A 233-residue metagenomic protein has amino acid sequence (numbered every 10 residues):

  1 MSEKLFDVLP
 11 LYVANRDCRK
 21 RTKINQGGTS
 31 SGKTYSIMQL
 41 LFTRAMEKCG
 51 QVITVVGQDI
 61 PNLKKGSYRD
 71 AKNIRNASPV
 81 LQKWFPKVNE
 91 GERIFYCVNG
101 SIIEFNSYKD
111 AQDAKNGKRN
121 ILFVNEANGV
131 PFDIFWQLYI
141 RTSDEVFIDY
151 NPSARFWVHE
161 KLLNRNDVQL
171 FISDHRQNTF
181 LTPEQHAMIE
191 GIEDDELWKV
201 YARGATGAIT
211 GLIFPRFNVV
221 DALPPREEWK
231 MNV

Functional and structural regions predicted by a protein language model:
M1-R21: Pre-Walker A adenine-sensing motif
C18-N25, Q51: Pre-Walker A (Motif I) flank of P-loop NTPase domains
S31-C49, D70: Walker A/P-loop NTP-binding motif
Q51-L63: Conserved RecA-like ASCE P-loop NTPase motor core of nucleic-acid helicases/translocases
I60-N120, T206-G207: Inter-Walker segment of RecA-like/P-loop motor cores
F123-V124: Hydrophobic residues in beta-strands of the RecA-like P-loop NTPase core, especially within AAA+ ATPase
N128-N178: Signature of the SF2 helicase/ATPase Hel1-core->accessory helical subdomain module
N178-V233: ATPase catalytic-site recognition across NTP-hydrolyzing enzymes
